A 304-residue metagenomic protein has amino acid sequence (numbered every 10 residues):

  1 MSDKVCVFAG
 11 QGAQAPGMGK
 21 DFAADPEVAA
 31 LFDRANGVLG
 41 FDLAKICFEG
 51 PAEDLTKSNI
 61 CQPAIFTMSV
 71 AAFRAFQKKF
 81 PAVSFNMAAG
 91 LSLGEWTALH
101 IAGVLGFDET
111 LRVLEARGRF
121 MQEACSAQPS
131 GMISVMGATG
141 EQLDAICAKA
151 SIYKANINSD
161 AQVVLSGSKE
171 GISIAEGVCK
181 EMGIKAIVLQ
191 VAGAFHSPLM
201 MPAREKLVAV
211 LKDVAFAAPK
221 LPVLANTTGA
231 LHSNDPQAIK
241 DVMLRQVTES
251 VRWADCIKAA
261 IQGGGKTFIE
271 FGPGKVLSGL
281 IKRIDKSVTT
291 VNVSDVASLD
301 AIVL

Functional and structural regions predicted by a protein language model:
S2-Q142, L189, T267-A297: FabD-like malonyl-/acyl-CoA
Q11-A13, F41, A102-D241, R245-Q246: Alpha/beta catalytic cores of group-transfer enzymes, especially the acyltransferase/condensing modules of polyketide
E27, M68, G171, K206 (+1 more regions): Charged catalytic carboxylate motif
C61-P63, A194-F195, S250: Glycine-rich phosphate/pyrophosphate-binding beta-alpha loops
V251-A259: A short, well-structured juxtamembrane/interface segment
I261-G264: Non-catalytic positions within long, well-ordered alpha-helices that form the structural scaffold/packing of enzyme
L299-L304: Short, charged, surface-exposed secondary-structure boundary motifs
